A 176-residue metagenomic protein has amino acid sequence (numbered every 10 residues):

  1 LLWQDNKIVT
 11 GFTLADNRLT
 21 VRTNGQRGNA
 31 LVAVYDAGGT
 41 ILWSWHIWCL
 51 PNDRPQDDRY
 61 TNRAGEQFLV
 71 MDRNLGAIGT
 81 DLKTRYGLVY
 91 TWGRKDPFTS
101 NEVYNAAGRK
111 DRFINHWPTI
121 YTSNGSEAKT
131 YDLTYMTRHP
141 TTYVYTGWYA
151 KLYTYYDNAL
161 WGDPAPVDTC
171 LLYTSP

Functional and structural regions predicted by a protein language model:
L1-D16: Low-complexity "stalk/linker" and mucin-like segments enriched in Ser/Thr/Pro/Ala/Gly
L2, H116-C170: Long, low-complexity, polar/charged, intrinsically disordered or flexibly structured peripheral segments
D16-R27: Extracellular/luminal low-complexity segments enriched in Ser/Thr/Pro
G28-D36: A short beta-strand micro-motif common to beta-rich folds, especially ectodomain repeats
T40-L88: GGW-centered surface loops in extracellular recognition modules
N105: Carboxylate/His-rich catalytic cores and anion/metal-binding grooves
Y173-T174: Conserved small/polar residues in nucleotide/adenosyl-binding loops
